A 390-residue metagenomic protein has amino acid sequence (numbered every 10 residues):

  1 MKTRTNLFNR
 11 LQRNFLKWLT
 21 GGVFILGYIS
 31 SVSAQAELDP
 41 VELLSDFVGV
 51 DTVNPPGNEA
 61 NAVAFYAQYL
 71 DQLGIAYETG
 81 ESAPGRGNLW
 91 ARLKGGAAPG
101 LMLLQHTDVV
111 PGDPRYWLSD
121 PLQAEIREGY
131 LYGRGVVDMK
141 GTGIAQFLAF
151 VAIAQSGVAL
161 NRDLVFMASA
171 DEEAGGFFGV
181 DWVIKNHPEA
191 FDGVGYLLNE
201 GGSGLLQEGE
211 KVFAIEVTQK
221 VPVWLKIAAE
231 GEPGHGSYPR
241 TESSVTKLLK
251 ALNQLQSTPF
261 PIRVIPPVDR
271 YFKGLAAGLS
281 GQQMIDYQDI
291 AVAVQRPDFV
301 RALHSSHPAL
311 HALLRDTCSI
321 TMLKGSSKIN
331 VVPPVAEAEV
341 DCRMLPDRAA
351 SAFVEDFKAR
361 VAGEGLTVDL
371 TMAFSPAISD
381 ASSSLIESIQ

Functional and structural regions predicted by a protein language model:
M1-N14: N-terminal secretory signal peptides that target proteins for export/translocation
K17-S31: Bacterial N-terminal signal peptides
Q35, G202-K211, I215-T218, P222-Q390: Metal-dependent amide/peptide-bond hydrolase catalytic core, centered on the "pita-bread" metallohydrolase fold
Q35-V136, K140, F147, I153-R162: Acidic/His- and Gly-rich active-site-bordering loop/insert found across diverse amide/peptide-bond hydrolases
D39-L44, E59-A62, Y66, T142 (+8 more regions): Stable alpha-helical elements in mature extracytoplasmic
E59, G112-Y116, G176-V180, E208-G209 (+1 more regions): Short, solvent-exposed loop/turn and secondary-structure capping segments
L131, V137-A214: Acidic/histidine-rich catalytic neighborhood of metal-dependent amide-processing enzymes
